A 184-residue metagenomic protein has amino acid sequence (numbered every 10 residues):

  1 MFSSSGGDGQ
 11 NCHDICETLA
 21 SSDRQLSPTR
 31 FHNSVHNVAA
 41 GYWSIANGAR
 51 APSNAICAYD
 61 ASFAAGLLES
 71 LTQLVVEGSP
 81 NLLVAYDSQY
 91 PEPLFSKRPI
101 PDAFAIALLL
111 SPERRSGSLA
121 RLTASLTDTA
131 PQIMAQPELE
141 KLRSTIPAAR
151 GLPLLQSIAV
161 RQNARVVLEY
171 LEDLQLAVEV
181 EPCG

Functional and structural regions predicted by a protein language model:
M1-R30, V35-S53, A85-G184: Conserved "HGTGT" condensation-loop signature of ketosynthase/thiolase-family condensing enzymes that catalyze
A55-N81: Active-site-proximal alpha-helical scaffold in enzymes
